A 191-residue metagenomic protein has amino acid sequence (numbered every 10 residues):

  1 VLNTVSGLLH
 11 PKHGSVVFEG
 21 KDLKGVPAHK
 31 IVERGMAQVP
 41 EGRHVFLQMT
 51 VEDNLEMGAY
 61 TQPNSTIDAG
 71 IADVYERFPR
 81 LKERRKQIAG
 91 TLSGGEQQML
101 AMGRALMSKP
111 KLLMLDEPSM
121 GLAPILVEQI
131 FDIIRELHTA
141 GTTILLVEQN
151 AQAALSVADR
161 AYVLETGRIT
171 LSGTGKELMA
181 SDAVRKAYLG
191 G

Functional and structural regions predicted by a protein language model:
V1-G191: Glycine-rich phosphate-binding loops of nucleotide-dependent enzymes
